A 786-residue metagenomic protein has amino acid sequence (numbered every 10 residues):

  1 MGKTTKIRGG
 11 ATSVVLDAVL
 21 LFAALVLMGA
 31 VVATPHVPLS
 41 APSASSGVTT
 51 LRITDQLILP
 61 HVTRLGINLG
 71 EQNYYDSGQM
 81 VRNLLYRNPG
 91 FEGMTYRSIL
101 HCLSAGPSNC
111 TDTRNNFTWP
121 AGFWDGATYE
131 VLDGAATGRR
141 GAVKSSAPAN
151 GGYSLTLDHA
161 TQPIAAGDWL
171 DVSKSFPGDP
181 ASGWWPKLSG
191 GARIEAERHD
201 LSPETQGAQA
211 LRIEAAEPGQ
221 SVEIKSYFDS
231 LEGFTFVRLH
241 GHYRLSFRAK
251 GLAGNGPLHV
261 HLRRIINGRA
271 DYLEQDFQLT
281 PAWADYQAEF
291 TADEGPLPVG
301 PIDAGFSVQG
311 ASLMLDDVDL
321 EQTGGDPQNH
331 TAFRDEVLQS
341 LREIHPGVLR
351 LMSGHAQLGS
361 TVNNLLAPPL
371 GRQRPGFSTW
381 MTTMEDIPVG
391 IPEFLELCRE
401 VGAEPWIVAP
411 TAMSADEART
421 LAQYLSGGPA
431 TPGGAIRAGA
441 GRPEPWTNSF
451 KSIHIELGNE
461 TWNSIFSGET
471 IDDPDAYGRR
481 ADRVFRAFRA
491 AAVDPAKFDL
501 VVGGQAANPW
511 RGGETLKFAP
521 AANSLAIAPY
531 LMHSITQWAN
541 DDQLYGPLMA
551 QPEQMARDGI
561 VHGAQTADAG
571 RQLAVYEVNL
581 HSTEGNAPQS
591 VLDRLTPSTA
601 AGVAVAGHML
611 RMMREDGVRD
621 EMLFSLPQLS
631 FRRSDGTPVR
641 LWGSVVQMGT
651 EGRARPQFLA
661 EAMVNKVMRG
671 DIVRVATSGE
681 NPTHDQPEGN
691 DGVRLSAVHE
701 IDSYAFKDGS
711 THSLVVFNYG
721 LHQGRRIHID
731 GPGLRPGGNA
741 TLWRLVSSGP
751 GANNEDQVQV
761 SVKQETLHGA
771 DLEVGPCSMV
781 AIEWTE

Functional and structural regions predicted by a protein language model:
M1-V14: N-terminal secretory signal peptides that target proteins for export/translocation
S13, M28-V31, P35: Residue-level detector of alpha-helical transmembrane segments in integral membrane proteins
L16-V19, N459: Residue-level micro-sites within transmembrane alpha helices that shape and flank functional polar/acidic positions
A18-A30: Bacterial N-terminal signal peptides
A33-Y576, H581-Q589, R594, S598-E786: Non-catalytic accessory regions flanking glycosidase/transglycosidase catalytic cores in CAZymes
